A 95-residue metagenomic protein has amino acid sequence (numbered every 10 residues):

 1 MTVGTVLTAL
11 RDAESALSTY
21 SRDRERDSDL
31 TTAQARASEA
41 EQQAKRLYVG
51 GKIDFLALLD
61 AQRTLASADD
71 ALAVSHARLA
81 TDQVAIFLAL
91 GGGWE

Functional and structural regions predicted by a protein language model:
M1-A71, R78-A89: Amphipathic alpha-helical coiled-coil segments
A89-E95: Gram-negative outer-membrane assembly/targeting C-terminal domains
